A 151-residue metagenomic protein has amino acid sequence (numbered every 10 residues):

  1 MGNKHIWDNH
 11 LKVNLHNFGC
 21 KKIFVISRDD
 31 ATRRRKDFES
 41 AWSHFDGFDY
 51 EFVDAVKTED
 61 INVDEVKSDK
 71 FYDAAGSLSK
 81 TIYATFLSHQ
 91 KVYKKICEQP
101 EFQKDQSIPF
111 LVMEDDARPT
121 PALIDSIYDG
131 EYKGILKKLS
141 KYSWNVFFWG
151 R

Functional and structural regions predicted by a protein language model:
M1-M113, A117-R151: An acidic/histidine-cluster motif and surrounding catalytic segment that typifies divalent-metal-assisted enzyme active
